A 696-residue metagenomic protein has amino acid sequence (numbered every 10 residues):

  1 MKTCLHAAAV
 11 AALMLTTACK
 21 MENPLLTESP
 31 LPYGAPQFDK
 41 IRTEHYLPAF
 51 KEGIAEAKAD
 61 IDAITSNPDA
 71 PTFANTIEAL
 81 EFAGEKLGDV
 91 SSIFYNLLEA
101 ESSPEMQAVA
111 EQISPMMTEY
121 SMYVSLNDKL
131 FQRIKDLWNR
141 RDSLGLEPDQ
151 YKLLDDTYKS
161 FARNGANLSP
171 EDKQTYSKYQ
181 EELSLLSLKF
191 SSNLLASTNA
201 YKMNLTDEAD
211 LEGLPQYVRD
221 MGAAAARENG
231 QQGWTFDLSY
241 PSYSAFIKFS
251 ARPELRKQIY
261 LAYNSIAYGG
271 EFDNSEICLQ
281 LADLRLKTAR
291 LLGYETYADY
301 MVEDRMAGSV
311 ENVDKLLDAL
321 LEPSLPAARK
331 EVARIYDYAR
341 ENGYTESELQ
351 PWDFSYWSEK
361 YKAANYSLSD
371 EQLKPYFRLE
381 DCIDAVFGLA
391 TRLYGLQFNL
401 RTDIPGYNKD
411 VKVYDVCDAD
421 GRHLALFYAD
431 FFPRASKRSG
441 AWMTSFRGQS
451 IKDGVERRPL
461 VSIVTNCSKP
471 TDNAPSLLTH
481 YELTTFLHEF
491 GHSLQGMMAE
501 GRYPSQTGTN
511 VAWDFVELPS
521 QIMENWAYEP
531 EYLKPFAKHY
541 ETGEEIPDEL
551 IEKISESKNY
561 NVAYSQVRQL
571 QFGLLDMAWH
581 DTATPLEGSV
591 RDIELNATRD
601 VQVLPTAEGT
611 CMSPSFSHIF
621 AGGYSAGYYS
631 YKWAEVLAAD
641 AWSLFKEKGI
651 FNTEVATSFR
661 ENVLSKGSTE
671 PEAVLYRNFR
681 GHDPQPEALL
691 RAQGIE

Functional and structural regions predicted by a protein language model:
K2-A9: Sec-dependent signal peptide recognition, specifically the positively charged N-region followed immediately by
L15-A18: C-terminal motif of bacterial Sec signal peptides marking the signal peptidase cleavage site
M21-I41, H45, E52, G233 (+9 more regions): C-terminal, non-catalytic "cap/extension" segments appended to globular domains
E22-L214, T235, F645: N-terminal helix-rich structural modules
P30-H45, F94-I113, L137-K178, D237-S275 (+6 more regions): Short His/Asp/Glu-rich catalytic/ion-coordination signatures at enzyme active sites or charged loops
A63-P68, Y297, N399-D403, S505 (+1 more regions): Surface-exposed patches in mature extracellular/periplasmic domains of secreted proteins
D149, L153, S192, S197-D237 (+6 more regions): Active-site-proximal, well-structured secondary-structure segments within enzyme catalytic domains
S468-F486: Short pre-active-site segment immediately N-terminal to the catalytic Zn-binding motif
